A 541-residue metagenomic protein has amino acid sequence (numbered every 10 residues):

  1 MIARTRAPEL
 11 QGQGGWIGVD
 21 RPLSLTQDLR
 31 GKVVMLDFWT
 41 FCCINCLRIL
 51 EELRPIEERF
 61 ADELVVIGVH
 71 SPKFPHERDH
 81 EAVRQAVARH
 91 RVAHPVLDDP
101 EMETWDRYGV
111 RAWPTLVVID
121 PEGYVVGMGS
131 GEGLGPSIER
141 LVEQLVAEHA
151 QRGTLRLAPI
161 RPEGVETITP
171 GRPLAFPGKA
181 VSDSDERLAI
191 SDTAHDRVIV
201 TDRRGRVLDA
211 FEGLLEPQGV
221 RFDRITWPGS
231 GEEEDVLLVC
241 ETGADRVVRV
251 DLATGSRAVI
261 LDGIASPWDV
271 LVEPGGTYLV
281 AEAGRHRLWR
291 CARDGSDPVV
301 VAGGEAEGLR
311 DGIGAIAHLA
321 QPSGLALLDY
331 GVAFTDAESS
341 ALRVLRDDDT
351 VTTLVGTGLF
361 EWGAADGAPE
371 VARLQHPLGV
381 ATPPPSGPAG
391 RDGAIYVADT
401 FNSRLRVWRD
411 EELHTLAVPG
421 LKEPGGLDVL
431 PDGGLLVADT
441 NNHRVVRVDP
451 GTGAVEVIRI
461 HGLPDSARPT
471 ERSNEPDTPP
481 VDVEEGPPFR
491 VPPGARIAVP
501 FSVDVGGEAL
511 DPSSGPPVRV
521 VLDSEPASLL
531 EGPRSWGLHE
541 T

Functional and structural regions predicted by a protein language model:
E9-V34, E58: A short beta-strand-turn-helix
S24-L47, V66-I67: Short active-site neighborhood of thiol/selenol oxidoreductases, capturing the structured segment around
L47-R89, P100-T104: Structural microenvironment flanking redox-active thiols in thiol-disulfide oxidoreductases
R84-I119: Short, internal strand/loop/helix patches that form the active-site neighborhood or redox-interaction surface
D120-S184, P464-E471: Thiol-/selenol-based redox modules, centered on thioredoxin-like and closely related oxidoreductase domains
A158-G178, A194, G205-R221, L238 (+8 more regions): Gly/Pro-rich loop segments of beta-rich domains
S182-D185, F222-E234, V272-G275, L327-Y330 (+2 more regions): Residue-level detector of Asp-centered blade-edge/turn motifs that repeat once per structural unit in beta-propeller
G205, H376, T452-G453, R459-T541: Extracellular/lumen-exposed scaffold segments
